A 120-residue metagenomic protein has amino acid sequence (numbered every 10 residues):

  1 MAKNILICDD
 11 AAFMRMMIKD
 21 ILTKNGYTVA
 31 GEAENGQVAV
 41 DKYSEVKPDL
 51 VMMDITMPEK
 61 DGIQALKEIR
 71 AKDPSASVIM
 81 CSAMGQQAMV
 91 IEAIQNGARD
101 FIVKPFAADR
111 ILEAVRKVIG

Functional and structural regions predicted by a protein language model:
A12-G31: Two-component/phosphorelay signaling modules centered on CheY-like receiver
N35-V38, D61-Q64: Acidic catalytic/metal-coordinating carboxylates
V46-M52: Active-site beta3 strand of CheY-like receiver
M57: Receiver (REC) domain active-site loop signature in two-component systems and cognate sites in sensor histidine kinases
M84-G85: Short, conserved "switch-loop" micro-motifs in signal-transduction and mechanochemical regulators
A88, F106-V115: C-terminal output helix
